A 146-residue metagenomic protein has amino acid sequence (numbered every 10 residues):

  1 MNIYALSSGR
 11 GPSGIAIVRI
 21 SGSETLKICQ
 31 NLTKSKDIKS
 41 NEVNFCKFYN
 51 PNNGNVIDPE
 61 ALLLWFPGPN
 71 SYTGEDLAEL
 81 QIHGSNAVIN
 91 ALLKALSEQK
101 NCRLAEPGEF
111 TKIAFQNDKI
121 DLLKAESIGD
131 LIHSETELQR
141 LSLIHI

Functional and structural regions predicted by a protein language model:
M1-L141: A glycine-rich (often HGG/GG-containing) alpha/beta subdomain
I144-I146: Conserved small/polar residues in nucleotide/adenosyl-binding loops
